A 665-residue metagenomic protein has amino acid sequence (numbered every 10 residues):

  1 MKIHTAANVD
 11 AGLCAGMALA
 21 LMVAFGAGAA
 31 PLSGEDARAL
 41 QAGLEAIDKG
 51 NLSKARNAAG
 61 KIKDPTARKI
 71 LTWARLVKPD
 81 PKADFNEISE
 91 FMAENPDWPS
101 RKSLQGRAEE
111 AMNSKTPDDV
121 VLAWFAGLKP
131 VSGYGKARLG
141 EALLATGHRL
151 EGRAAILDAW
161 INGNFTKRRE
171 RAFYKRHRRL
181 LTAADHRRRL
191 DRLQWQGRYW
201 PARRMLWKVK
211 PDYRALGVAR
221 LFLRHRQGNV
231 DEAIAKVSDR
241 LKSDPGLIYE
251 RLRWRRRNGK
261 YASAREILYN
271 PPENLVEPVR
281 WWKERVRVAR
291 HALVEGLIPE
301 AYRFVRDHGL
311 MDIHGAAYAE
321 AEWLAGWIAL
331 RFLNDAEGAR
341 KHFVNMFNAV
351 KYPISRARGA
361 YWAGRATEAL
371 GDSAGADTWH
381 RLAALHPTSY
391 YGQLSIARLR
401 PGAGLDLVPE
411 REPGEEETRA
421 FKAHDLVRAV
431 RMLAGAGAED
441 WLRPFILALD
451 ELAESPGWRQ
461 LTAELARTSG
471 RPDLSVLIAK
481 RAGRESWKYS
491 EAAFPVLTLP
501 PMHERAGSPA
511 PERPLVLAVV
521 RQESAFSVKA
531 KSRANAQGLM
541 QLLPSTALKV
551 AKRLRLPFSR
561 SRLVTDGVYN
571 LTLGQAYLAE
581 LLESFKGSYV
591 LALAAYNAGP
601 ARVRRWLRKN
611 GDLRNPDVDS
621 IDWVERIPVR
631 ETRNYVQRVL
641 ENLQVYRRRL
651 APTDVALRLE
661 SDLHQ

Functional and structural regions predicted by a protein language model:
G12-A24: Bacterial N-terminal signal peptides
A29-A74, D406-L426, G435: N-terminal leader/linker segments that initiate helical-solenoid repeat arrays
A30-L32, R56-T66, V77-D80, S89-P99 (+14 more regions): Solenoid-like repeat scaffolds
A39, T72, Q105-A108, K136 (+8 more regions): TPR repeat positional signature
A46, P79, M112, L143 (+8 more regions): Residue at a conserved register position within TPR or TPR-like alpha-solenoid repeats
K49, K78, K115, T146 (+7 more regions): Structural motif corresponding to the intra-repeat A-B loop/turn of tetratricopeptide repeats
P65, W73-A74, I88-E94, A235 (+14 more regions): Catalytic glycan-binding domains that act on GlcNAc-containing polysaccharides
